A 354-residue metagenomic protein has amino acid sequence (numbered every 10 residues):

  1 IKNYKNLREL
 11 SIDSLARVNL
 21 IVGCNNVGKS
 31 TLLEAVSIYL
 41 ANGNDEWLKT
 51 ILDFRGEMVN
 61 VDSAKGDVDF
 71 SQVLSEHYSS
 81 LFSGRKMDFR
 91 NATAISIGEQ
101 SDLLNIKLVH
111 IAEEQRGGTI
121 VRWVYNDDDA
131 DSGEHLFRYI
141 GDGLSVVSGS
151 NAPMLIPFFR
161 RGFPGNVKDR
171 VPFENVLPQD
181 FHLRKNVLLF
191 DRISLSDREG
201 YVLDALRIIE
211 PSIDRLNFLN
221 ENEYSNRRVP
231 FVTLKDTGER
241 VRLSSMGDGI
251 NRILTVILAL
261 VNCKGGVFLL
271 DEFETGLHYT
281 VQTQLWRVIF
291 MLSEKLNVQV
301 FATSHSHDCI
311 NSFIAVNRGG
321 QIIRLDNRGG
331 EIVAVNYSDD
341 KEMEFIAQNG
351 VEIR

Functional and structural regions predicted by a protein language model:
I1-T50, T237-I353: Switch/communication elements of ASCE P-loop NTPase nucleotide-binding domains
N42-T255, I323-R324, R328-R354: Phosphate-coordinating catalytic segments in nucleotide- and nucleic-acid-processing enzymes
